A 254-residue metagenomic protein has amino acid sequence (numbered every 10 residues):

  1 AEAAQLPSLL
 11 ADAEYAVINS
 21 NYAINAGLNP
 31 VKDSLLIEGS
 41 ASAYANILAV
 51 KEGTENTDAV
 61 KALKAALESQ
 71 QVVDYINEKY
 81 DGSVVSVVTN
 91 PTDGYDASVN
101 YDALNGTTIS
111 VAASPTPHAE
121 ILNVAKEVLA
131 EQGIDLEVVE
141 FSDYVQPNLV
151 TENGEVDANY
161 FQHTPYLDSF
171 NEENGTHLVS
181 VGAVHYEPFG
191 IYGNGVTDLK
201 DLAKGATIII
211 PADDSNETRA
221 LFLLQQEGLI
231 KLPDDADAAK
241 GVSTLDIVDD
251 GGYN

Functional and structural regions predicted by a protein language model:
A1-L6, V138-L149, A236-N254: Short helix-initiation/N-cap motifs at beta->coil->alpha
E2, A11-E14, I18-I24, P115-T116 (+2 more regions): Beta->alpha turn/N-cap motifs
D12, A16, S20-G53: A C-terminal functional module that forms or caps the active site or interfaces directly with catalytic machinery
N25-I37, S169-V181, V196: Ligand-binding "clamshell"
Y44-A62, P188-K200: A bilobed periplasmic-binding-protein/Venus flytrap-type ligand-binding module shared by bacterial periplasmic
A59, L67-V88, N216-Q225: Periplasmic-binding protein-like
Q70, V181-K231: A conserved helix-loop-strand patch within extracytoplasmic ligand-binding domains of the periplasmic binding
L104-T116, I134-E140, T207-I208: Short, well-ordered beta-strand elements
